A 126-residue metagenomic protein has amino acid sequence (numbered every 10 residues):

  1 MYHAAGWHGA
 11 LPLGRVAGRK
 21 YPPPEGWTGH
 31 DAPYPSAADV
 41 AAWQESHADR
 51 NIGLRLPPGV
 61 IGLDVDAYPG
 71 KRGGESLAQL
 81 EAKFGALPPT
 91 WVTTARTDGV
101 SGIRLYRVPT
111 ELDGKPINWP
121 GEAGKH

Functional and structural regions predicted by a protein language model:
M1-H126: Conserved phosphate/metal-binding and DNA-contacting active-site motifs used in DNA phosphodiester-bond processing
